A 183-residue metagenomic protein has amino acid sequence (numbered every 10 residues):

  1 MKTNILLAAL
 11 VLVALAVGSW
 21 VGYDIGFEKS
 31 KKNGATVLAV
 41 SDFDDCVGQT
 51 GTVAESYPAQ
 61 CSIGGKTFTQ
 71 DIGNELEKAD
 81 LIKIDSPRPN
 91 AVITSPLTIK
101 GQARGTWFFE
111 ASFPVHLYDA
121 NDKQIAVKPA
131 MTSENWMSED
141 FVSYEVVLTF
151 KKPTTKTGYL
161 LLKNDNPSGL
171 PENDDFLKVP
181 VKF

Functional and structural regions predicted by a protein language model:
M1-V11: N-terminal Sec-pathway targeting helices
N4-I5, I25, C46: Ordered, small/hydrophobic-rich secondary-structure cores
V13-W20: Alpha-helical transmembrane segments
W20-G34: Hydrophobic single-pass membrane-insertion segments
K31-K32, V40-I72: Post-signal/leader-peptide non-cytosolic segments of secretory proteins
G73-D80: Proline/serine/threonine-rich low-complexity linkers at boundaries of modular beta-sandwich domains
D80-T98, Q102-F183: Ser/Thr-rich low-complexity repeats and stalk/linker segments
